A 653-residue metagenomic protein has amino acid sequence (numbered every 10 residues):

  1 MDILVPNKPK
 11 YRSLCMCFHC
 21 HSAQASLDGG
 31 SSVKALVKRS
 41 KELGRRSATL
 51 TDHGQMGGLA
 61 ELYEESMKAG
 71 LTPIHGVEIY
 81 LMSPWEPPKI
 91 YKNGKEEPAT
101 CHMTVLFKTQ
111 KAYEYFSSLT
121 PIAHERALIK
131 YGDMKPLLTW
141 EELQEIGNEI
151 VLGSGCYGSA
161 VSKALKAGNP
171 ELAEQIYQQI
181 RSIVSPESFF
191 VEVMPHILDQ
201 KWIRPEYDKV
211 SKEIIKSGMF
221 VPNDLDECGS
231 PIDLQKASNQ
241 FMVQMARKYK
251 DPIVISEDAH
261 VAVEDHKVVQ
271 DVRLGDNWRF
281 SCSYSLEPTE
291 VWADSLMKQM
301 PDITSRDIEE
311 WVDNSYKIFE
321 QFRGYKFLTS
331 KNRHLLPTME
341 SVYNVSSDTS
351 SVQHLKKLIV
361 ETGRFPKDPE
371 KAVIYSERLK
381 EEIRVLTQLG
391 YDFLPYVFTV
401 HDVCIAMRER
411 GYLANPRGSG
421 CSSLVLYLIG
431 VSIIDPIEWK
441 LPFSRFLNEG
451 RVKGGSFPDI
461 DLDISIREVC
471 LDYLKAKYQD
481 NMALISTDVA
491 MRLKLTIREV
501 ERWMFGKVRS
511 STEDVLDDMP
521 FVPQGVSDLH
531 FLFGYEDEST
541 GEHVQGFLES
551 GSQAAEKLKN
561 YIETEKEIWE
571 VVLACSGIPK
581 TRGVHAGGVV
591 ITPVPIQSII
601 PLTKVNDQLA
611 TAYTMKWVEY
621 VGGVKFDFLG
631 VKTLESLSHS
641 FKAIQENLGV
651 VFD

Functional and structural regions predicted by a protein language model:
D2-D653: Alpha-helical scaffold/interaction cores of sigma-54-like transcription cofactors and many family A DNA polymerases
